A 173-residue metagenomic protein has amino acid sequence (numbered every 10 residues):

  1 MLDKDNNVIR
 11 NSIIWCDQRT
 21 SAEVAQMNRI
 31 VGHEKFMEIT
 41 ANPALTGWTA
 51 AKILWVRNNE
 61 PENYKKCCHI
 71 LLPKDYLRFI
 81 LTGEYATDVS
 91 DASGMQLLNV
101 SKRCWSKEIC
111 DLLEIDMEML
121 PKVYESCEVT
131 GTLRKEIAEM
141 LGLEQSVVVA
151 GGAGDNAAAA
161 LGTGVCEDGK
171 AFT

Functional and structural regions predicted by a protein language model:
M1-I53: Active-site phosphate-binding/coordination module
M1-L2, A158-L161: Short beta-strand scaffold segments in enzyme catalytic cores
D3-D5, L81-G83, E167: Short acidic-glycine loop/turn motifs at beta-strand connectors
I14, V149-G152, F172-T173: Residue-level marker for buried hydrophobic side chains located in beta-strands that build the well-ordered beta-sheet
K35-G154: Gly/Ser/Thr-rich active-site cleft segment
M119, G169-T173: Short, intrinsically disordered, charge-balanced linker/junction segments flanking boundaries in proteins
L161-D168: Alpha-helix C-terminal capping segments
